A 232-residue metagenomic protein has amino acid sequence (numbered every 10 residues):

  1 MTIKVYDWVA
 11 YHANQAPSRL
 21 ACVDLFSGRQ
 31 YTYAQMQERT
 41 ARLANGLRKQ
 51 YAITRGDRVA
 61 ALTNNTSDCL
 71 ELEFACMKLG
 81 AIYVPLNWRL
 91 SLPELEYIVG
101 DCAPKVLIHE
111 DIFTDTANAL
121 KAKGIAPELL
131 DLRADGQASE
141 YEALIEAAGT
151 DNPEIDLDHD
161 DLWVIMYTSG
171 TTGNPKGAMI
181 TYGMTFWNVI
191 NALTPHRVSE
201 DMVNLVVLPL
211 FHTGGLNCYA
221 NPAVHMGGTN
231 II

Functional and structural regions predicted by a protein language model:
M1-A21: A short N-terminal helical cap/helix-turn-helix that marks the beginning of AMP-binding/adenylate-forming
P17-S18, A148-Y167, N174, R197-V203: Conserved pre-ATP/AMP-binding loop-to-beta segment of ANL
S18-F74, S91-E96: Conserved AMP-binding/adenylate-forming core of the ANL superfamily
Q30-A34, D156, W163-N188: Conserved AMP-binding A3 loop
G80: Structured binding elements
L90-A119, A147, N188-L205: Conserved ATP-dependent adenylate/AMP-binding module captured primarily in the ANL superfamily
T114-H159: ANL superfamily adenylate-forming
F186-V203, F211-I232: Conserved AMP-binding/adenylation subdomain of ANL enzymes
